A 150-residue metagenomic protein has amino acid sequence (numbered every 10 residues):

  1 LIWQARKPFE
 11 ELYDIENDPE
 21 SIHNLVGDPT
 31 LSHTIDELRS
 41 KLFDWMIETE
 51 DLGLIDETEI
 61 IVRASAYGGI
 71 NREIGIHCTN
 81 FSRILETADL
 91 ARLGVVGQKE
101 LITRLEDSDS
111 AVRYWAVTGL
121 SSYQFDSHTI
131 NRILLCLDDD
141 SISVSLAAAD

Functional and structural regions predicted by a protein language model:
L1-G27, H33-T34, V62: C-terminal, low-complexity/hydrophilic appendages and adjacent surface loops of extracellular/periplasmic anionic
D18, D109, S141: Acidic carboxylate motifs that coordinate Ca2+ or other divalent cations, activating on Asp/Glu
I35-L42, M46: Short amphipathic alpha-helical coiled-coil/interface segments
K41, T49-S65: Short, solvent-exposed turn/loop segments enriched in Gly/Ser/Thr/Pro and often Arg
D56-E59, G69-G75: Helix-loop-helix junctions that connect adjacent transmembrane helices in secondary transporters/permeases, recognized
G75-V95, A111-D126, L135, S143-D150: Structural detector for internal amphipathic alpha-helices that build alpha-solenoid repeat scaffolds
G94-E106, D126-D138: Amphipathic alpha-helical scaffolding segments comprising HEAT/armadillo-like alpha-solenoid repeats
